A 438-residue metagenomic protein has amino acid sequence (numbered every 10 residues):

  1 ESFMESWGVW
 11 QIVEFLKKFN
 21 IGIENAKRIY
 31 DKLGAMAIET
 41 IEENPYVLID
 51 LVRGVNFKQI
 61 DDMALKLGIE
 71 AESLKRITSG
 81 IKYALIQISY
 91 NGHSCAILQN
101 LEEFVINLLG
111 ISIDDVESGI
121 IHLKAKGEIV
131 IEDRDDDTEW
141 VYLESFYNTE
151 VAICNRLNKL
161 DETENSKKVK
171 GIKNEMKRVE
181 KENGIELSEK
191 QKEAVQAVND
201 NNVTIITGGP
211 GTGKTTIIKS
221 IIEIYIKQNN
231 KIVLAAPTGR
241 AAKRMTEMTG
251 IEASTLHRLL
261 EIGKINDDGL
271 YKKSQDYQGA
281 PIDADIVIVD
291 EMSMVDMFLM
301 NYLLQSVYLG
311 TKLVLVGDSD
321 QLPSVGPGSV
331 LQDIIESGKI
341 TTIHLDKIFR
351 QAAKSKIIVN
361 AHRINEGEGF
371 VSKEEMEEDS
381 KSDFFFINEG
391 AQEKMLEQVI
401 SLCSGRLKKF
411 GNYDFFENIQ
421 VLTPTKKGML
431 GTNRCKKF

Functional and structural regions predicted by a protein language model:
E1-G171: Accessory, non-ATPase domains that flank or precede helicase/AAA+ motor cores in DNA-metabolism machines
S2, S6, F19-N20, R53-G54 (+13 more regions): Conserved phosphate/pyrophosphate-binding and hydrolysis machinery centered on Walker-type P-loop NTPases, extending
M36-I49, P237, A241-R244, F410-I419: Short, hydrophobic/aliphatic alpha-helical segments
C95, K192-V195, D200-M376: ASCE P-loop NTPase helicase motor core
N107, N229-V233, I419-Q420: Short active-site oxyanion
N174-V203: Conserved pre-motif I regulatory segment
N183, D296, K436-F438: Conserved nucleotide-binding/hydrolysis modules and their immediate coupling elements across P-loop/ASCE NTPase motors
D320-F438: Conserved helicase motor core of P-loop NTPases
